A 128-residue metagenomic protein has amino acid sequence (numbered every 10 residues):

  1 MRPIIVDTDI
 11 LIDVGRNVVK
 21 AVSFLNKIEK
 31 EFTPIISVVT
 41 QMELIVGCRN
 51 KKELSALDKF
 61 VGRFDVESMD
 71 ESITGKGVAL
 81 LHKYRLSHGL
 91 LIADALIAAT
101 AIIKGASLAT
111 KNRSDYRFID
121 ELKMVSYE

Functional and structural regions predicted by a protein language model:
M1-I36, V46-K59: Short, well-structured N-terminal submotif of metal-dependent ribonuclease cores
M1-P3, N26, A98, I103-E128: Acidic, PIN/NYN-like endoribonuclease modules and their adjacent C-terminal/linker elements
V6-D7, D13, I36-S37, L90-L91 (+2 more regions): Histidine- and aromatic-rich ligand-binding microenvironments
L11, Q41-L44, T74, Y116: A generic structural signal for short hydrophobic patches within well-formed alpha-helices
R16-N17, V66, E121: Short, conserved catalytic or interaction motifs in soluble domains
K51-S55, Y84, S126-E128: Short, hinge-like loop/turn segments at secondary-structure boundaries
F60-G62, D120: Short, structured coil segments at secondary-structure junctions
D65-S114: Active-site neighborhoods of divalent-metal-dependent phosphate/nucleic-acid chemistry enzymes
